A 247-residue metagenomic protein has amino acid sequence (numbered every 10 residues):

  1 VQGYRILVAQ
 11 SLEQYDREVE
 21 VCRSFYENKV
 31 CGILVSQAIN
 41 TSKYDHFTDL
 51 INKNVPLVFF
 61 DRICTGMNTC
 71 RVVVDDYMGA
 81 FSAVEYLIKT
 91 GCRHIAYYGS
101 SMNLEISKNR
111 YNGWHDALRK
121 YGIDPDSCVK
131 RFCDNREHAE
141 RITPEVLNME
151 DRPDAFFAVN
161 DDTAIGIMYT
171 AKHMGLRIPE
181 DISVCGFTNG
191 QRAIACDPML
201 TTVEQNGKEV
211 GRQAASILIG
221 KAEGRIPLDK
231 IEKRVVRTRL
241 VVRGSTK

Functional and structural regions predicted by a protein language model:
V1-E85, K89, N148: Alpha-helical recognition/docking segments in bacterial nutrient-uptake and carbohydrate-utilization systems
V1-Q2, K53, L118-D124, N148-R152 (+1 more regions): Short helix-capping segments at alpha-helix termini
V8-R17, Q37-I39, R62, R71-S82 (+5 more regions): Hinge/beta->alpha junction and helix N-cap segments in small-molecule ligand-binding domains
C31-G32, R93-H94, D154: Short acidic/polar active-site loop segments enriched in Thr and Asp
L57, I95, W114, D181-I182 (+1 more regions): Structural signal for hydrophobic
V84-I88, C92-I95, T238: Nucleotide donor/acceptor-binding cores
H94, P125-C128, I178-V184: Short acidic capping loops at alpha-helix termini that bridge into adjacent secondary structure
P144-K247: Flexible loop/turn connectors
